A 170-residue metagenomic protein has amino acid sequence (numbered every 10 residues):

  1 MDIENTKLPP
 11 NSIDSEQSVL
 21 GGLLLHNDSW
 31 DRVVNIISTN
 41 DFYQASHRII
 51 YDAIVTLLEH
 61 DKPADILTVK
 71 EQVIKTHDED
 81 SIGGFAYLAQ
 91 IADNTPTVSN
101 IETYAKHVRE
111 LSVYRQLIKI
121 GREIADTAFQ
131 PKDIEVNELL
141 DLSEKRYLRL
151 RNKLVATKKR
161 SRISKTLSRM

Functional and structural regions predicted by a protein language model:
M1-S112: Noncatalytic partner-interaction/assembly domains of nucleic-acid and motor enzyme complexes, especially the accessory
K7, N11, G21, P131 (+2 more regions): A general boundary/transition motif marking the beginning of the first structured unit of a protein
I74, F85-A156: Extended, charged alpha-helical coiled-coil/arm scaffolds that mediate oligomerization and mechanical coupling in large
K153-M170: Phosphate-handling catalytic cores of nucleic-acid transaction enzymes
